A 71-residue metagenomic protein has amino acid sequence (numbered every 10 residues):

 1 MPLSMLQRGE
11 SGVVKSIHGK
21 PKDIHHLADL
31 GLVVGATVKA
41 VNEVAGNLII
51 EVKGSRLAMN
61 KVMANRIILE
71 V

Functional and structural regions predicted by a protein language model:
M1-V71: Compact, glycine-rich, soluble single-domain proteins
